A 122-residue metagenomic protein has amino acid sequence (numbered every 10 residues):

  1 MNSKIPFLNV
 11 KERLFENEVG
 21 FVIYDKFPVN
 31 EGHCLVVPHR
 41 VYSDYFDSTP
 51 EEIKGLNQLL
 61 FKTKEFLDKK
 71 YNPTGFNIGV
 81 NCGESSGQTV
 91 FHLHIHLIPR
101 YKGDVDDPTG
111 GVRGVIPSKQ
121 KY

Functional and structural regions predicted by a protein language model:
M1-Y122: HIT superfamily nucleotide-processing domains
